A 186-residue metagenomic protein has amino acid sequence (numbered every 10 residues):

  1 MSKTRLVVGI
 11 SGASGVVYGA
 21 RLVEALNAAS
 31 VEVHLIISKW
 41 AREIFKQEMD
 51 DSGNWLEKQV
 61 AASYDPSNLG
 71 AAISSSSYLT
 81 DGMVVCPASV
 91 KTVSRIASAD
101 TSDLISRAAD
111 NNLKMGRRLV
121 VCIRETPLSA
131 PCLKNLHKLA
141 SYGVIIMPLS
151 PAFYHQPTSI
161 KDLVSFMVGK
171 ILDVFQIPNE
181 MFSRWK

Functional and structural regions predicted by a protein language model:
M1-V120, R124-K186: A cross-family phosphate/adenosyl-ligand binding-site feature
